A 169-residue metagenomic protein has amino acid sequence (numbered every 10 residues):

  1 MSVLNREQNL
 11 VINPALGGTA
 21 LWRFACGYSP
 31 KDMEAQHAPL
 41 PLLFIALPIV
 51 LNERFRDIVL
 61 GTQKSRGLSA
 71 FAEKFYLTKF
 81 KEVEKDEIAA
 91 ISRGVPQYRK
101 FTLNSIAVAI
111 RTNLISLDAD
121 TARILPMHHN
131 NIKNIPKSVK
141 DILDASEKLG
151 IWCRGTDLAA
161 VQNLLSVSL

Functional and structural regions predicted by a protein language model:
M1-L21, D157-L169: Short, extreme N-terminal leader segments that mark the start of a protein/domain
A20-S69: N-terminal interaction modules that seed assembly of large macromolecular complexes
L68-F80: Extended amphipathic alpha-helical bundle segments that form the ordered cores of C-terminal catalytic/regulatory
E87-R99: Short helix-coil junctions and helix-kink-helix linkers
T102-N113: Basic amphipathic alpha-helical segments that dock to polyanions
L117: Short beta-strand "wing" residues that participate in macromolecule-binding interfaces
A122-M127: Minor-groove-contacting beta-hairpin "wing" of winged helix-turn-helix DNA-binding domains
H128-L169: Glycine-rich, aromatic-bearing surface loops/beta-hairpins
